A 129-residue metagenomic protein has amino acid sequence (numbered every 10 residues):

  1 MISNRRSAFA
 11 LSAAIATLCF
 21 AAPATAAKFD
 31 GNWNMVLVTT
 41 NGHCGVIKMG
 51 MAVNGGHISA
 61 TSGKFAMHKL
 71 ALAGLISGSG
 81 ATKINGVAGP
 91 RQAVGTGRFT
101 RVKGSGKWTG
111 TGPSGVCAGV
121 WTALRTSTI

Functional and structural regions predicted by a protein language model:
M1-I2, A24, W121: General helical secondary-structure elements
I2-L11: Bacterial N-terminal signal peptides that target proteins for export
A10-C19: Bacterial N-terminal signal peptides
F20-A26: Sec/Tat signal peptide C-region and signal peptidase I cleavage site
A27-I129: Central antiparallel beta-sheet cores of small beta-barrel/beta-sandwich binding domains
